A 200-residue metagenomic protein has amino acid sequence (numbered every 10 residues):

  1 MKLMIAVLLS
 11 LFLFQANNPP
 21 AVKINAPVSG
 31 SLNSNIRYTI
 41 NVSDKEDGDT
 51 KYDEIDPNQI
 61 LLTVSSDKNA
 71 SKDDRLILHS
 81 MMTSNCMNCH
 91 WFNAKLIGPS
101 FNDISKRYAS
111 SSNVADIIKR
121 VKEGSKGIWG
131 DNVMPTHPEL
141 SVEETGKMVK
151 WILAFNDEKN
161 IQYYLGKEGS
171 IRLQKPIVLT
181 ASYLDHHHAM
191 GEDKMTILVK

Functional and structural regions predicted by a protein language model:
Q15-G48, S66-K68, K200: Short, compositionally biased P/S/T/A/G/V-rich stretches that sit at domain boundaries
I36, L173-T180: Exposed beta-strand face motif in extracellular beta-rich ectodomains
D44-I55, G127-G130, H188: Extracellular acidic loop/turn motifs
D47-K68, D193: Short flexible loop/turn segments that cap and initiate beta-strands
D56-L61, H137-N160, T180-H187: C-terminal capping alpha-helices of c-type cytochrome domains
L78-T83, N88-E123, V133-T136: Gly/Gly-Pro-rich "capping" loops immediately C-terminal to redox-active cysteine motifs in periplasmic/lumenal
I97-S105, K122-V149, E158-G169: Axial heme c-ligation environment in periplasmic c-type cytochrome domains
A189-K200: Edge beta-strands of extracellular beta-sandwich domains
